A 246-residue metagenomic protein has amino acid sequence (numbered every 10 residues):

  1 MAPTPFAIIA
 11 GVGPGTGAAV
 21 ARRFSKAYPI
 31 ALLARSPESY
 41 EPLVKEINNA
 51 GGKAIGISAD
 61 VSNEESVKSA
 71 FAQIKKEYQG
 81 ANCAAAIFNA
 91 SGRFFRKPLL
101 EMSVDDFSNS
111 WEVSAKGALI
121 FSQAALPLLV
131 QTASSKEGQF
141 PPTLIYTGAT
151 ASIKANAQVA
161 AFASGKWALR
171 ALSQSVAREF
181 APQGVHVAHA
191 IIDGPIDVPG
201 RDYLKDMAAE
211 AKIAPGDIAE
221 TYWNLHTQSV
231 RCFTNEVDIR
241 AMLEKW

Functional and structural regions predicted by a protein language model:
G11-P14: Conserved glycine-rich cofactor-binding loop
A27-P42: Conserved glycine-rich Rossmann-like NAD(P)H-binding loop of the short-chain dehydrogenase/reductase
N49-E65: Rossmann-fold cofactor-recognition segment
K68, A85, S91-S108: Conserved mid-core segment of classical short-chain dehydrogenase/reductases
K75-K76, V113-G138: Amphipathic alpha-helical dimer-interface segment in Rossmann-like NAD(P)H-dependent oxidoreductases
G92, V130, S134-A168, S173-Q174 (+1 more regions): Catalytic loop of short-chain dehydrogenase/reductase
L100-I120, I145, L169: Catalytic Tyr-X3-Lys loop
P182-V185, H189-D197, L204-W246: C-terminal helical subdomain
